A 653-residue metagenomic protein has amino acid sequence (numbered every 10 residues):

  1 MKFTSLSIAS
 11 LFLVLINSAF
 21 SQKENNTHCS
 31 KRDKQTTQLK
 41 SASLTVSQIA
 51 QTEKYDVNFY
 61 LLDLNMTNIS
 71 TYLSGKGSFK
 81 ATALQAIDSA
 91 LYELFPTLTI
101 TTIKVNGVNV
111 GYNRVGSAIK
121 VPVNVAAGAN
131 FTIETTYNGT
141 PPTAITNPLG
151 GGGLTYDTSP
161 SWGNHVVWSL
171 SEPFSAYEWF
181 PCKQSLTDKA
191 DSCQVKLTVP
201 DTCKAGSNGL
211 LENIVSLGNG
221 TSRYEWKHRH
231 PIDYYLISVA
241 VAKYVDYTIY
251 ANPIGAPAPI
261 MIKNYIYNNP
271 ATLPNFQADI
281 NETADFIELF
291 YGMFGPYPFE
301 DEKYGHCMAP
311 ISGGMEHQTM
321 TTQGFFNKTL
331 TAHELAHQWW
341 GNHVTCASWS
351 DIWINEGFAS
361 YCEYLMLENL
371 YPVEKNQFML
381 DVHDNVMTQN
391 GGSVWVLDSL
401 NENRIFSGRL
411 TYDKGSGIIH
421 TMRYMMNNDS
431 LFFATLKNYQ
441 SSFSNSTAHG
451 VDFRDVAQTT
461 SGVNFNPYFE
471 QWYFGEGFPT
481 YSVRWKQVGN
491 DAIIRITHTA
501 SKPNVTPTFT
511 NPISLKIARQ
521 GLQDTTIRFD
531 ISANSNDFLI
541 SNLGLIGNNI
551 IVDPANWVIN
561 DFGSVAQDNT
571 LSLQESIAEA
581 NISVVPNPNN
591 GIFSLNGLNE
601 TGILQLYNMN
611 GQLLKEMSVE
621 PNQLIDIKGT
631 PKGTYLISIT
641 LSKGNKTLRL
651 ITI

Functional and structural regions predicted by a protein language model:
M1-C29, L573, Q612, T647 (+1 more regions): Bacterial Sec-dependent N-terminal signal peptides
Q22-D285, L289-F294, F443, N490 (+1 more regions): Acidic/His-enriched low-complexity segments
T99-K104, W485-I551, G602-L606: Beta-strand-rich binding/interaction modules
V195, D246-D351, N403-I405, I550: Juxtacatalytic substrate-recognition/specificity segment
E356-T421, M425, F443-S444: Acidic/His/Gly-enriched intrinsically disordered linker/tail segments that often contain short helix/coil "MoRF-like"
G408-I494: Amphipathic alpha-helical substructures
V558-T570, N645-T652: Edge beta-strands of extracellular beta-sandwich domains
Q574-I653: C-terminal outer-membrane/trafficking sorting elements
